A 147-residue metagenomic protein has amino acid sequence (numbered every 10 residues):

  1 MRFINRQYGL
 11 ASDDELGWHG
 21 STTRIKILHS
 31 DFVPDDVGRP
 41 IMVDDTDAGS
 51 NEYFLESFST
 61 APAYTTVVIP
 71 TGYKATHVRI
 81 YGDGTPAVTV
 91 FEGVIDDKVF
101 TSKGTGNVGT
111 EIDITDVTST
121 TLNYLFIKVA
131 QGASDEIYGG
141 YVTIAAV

Functional and structural regions predicted by a protein language model:
R2-S59: Glycan-recognition and processing domains
E52-G72: Short beta-strands within extracellular/lumenal beta-sheet-rich domains
K74-G84: A short beta-strand element within beta-rich, extracytoplasmic domains of secreted/secretory-pathway proteins
T85-D97: Short, surface-exposed beta-strand/strand-loop-strand elements in extracellular ectodomains
K98-S119: Extracellular carbohydrate recognition and processing domains and analogous Trp-centered ligand-binding platforms
D116-G140: Noncatalytic modules at the cell exterior or secretory-pathway interfaces, chiefly beta-strand-rich lectin/adhesion
Y141-V147: Short beta-strand-to-coil "C-cap" segments at the C-terminal boundary of structured domains/repeats, marking
